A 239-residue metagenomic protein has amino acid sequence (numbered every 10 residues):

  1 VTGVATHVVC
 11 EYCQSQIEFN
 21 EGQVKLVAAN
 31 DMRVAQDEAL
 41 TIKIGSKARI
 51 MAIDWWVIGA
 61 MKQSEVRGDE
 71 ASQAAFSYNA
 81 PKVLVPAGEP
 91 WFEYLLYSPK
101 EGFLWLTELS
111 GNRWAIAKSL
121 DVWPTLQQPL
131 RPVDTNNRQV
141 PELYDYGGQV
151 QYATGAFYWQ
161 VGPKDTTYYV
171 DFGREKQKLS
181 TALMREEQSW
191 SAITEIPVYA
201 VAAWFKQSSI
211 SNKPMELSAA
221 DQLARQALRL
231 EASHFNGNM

Functional and structural regions predicted by a protein language model:
V1-M239: Mixed-charge, low-complexity intrinsically disordered regions
